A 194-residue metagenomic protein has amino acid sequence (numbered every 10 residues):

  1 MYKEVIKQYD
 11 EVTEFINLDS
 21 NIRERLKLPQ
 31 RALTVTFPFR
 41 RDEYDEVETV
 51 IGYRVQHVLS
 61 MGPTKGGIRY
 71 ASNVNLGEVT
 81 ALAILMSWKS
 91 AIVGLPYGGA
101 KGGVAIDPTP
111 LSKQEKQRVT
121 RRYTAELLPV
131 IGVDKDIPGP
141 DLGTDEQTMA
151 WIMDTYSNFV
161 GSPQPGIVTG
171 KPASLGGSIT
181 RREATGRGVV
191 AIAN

Functional and structural regions predicted by a protein language model:
M1-T36: Short, Gly/Pro- and small/polar-rich lid/capping loops
Q8, E78, G188: Charged catalytic carboxylate motif
Y9-I16, A83-M86, Y123, L127-I131 (+1 more regions): Hydrophobic, Leu/Ile/Phe/Ala-enriched alpha-helical segments that form helix-helix packing faces
E11-E14, V58, P140: Active-site-proximal helix-loop elements at catalytic-domain edges
S20, E24, R41, V190-N194: C-terminal active-site/capping subdomain that shapes the small-molecule cofactor and substrate pocket of enzyme
R23, L28-Q56, P63, R69 (+3 more regions): Contiguous N-terminal and early-domain "leader" segments and peripheral loops that mark the onset or edge of a domain
V35-P108: Glycine-rich, N-terminal phosphate-binding loop and its surrounding beta-alpha-beta segment
A71, A91-N194: Glycine/serine-rich phosphate-binding loop and adjoining beta1-alpha1 elements at the start of nucleotide-handling
